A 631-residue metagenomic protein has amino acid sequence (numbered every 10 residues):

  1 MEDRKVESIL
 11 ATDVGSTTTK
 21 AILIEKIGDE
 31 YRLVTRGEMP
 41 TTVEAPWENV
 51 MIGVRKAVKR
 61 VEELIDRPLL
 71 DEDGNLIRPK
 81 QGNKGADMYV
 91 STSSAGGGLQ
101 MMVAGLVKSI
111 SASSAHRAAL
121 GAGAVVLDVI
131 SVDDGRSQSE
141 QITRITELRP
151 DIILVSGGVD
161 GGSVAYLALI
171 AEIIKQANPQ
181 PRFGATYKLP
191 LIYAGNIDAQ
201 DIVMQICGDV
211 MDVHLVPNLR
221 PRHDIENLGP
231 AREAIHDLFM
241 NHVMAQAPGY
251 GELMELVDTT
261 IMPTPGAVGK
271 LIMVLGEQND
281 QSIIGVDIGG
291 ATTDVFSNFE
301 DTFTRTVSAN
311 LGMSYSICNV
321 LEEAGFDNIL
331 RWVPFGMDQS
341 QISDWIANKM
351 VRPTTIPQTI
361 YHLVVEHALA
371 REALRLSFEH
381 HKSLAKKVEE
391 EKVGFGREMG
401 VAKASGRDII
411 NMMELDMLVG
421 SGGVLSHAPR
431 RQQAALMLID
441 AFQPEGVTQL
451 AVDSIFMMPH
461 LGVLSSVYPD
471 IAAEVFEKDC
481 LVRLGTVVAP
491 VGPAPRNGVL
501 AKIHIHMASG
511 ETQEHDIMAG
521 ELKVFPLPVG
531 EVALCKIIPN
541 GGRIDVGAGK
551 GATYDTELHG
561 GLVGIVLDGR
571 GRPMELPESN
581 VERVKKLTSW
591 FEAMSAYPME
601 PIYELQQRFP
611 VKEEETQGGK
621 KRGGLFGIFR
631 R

Functional and structural regions predicted by a protein language model:
M1-A11, E25-R32, E38-S282, H362-R371 (+8 more regions): Nucleotide/phosphate-binding catalytic cleft detector across ATP-hydrolyzing and phosphate-transferring enzymes
D13-E25: N-terminal-proximal low-complexity accessory segments that begin disordered and transition into the first
G15-T18, A95-G98, G289: Short flexible coil/turn linkers enriched for glycine and charged/polar residues that connect secondary-structure
L23, Y31-T42, K270-I346, P429-V452: Glycine-rich phosphate-binding loop of actin/hexokinase-like ATP-binding domains
D301, M313, I317, F335 (+2 more regions): Short, well-ordered loop/turn and helix-capping segments at boundaries between secondary-structure elements and domains
D327, R331-V393: A glycine- and small/hydrophobic-rich beta-loop-beta segment that serves as a flexible "lid/hinge" or phosphate-binding
